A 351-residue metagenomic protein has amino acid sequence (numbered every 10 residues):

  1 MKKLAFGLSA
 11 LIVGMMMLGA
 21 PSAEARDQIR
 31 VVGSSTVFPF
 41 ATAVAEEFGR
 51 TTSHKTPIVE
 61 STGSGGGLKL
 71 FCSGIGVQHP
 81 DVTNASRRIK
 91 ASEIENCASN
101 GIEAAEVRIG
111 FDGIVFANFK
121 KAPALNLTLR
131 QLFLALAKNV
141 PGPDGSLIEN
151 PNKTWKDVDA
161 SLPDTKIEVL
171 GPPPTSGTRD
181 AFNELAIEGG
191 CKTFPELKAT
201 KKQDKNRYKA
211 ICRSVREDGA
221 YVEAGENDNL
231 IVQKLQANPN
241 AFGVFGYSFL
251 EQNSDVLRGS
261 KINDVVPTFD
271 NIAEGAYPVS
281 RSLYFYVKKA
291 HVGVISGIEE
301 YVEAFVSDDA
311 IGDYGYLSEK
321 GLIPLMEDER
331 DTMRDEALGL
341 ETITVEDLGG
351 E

Functional and structural regions predicted by a protein language model:
M1-L11: Bacterial N-terminal signal peptides that target proteins for export
L11-I12, A23: Cleavable N-terminal signal peptides
G14-M16: Sec-dependent N-terminal signal peptides of Gram-positive bacterial secreted proteins and lipoproteins
L18-A25: Sec/Tat signal peptide C-region and signal peptidase I cleavage site
A25-E351: Flexible loop/hinge segments at secondary-structure junctions
